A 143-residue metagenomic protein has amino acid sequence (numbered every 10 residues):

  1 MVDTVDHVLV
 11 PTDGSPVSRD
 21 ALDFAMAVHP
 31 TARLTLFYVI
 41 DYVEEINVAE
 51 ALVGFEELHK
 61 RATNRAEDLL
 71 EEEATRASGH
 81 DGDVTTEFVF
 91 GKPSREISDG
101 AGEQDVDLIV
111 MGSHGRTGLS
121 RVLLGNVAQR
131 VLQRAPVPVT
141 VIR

Functional and structural regions predicted by a protein language model:
M1-D3, T75-I109, R134: Structural beta-alpha unit
V2-L52: Small/aliphatic-rich secondary-structure junction motif
S15, Y42, P93, H114-T117: Short glycine-rich anion-binding loops that position phosphate/pyrophosphate groups of nucleotides and phosphorylated
R19-M26, E71, S98, G102: Amphipathic, non-transmembrane alpha-helical secondary structure
T35-F37, T85-V89, T140: General small-molecule cofactor/ligand-binding pocket signal
G54-D68: A short acidic, glycine-rich active-site loop that binds or catalyzes chemistry on phosphate/adenosine moieties
E103-R143: Gly/Ser-rich helix-loop-strand patches that form or flank binding pockets for ribonucleotide-derived cofactors
